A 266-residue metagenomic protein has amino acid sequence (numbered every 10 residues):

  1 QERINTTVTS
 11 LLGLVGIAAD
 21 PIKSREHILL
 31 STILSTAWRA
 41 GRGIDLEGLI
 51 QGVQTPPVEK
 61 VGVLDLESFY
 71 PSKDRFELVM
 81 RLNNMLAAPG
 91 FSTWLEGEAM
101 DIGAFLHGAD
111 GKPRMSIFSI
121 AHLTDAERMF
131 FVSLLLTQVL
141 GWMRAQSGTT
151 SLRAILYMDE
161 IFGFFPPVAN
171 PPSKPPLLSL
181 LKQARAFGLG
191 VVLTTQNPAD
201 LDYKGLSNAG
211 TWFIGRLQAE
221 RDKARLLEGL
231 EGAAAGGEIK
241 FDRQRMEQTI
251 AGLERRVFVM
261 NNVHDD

Functional and structural regions predicted by a protein language model:
Q1-S179, A186, I250-L253, N262: P-loop NTPase motor domains
L178-D265: Conserved ATP-driven motor cores of ASCE-family P-loop NTPases powering translocation/secretion/packaging/pilus
